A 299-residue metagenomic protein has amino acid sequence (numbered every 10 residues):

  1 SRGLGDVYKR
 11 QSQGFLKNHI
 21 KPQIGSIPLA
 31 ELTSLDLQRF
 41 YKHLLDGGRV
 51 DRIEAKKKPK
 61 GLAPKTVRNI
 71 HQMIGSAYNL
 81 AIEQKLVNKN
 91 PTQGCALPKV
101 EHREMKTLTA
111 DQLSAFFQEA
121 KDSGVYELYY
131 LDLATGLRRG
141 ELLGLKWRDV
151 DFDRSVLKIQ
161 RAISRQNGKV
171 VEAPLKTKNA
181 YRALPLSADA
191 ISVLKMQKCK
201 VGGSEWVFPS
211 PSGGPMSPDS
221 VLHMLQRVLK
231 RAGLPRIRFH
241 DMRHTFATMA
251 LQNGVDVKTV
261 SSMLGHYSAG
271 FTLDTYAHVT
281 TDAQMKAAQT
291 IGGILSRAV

Functional and structural regions predicted by a protein language model:
G3-Y8: Short, small-residue-biased leader/transition segments that mark boundaries at the very start of proteins
K21-D46, D51, N88-P91, E101 (+1 more regions): A Lys/Arg-rich helix-loop hairpin that forms a DNA/phosphate-binding surface
R49-I53, K60, S114-Y126, T135 (+4 more regions): Short, basic (Lys/Arg/His-rich) helix/loop patches that form interaction surfaces in the mid-to-C-terminal regions
V50-E54, K58-M73, A81-E83, V87-W147 (+7 more regions): Basic, Lys/Arg- and aromatic-enriched nucleic-acid-binding interface segment
K99, T107, I163, I191 (+1 more regions): Catalytic-site neighborhood detector that most strongly recognizes the C-terminal catalytic loop/helix of tyrosine
Q118, R154, N167-S192, M196 (+3 more regions): C-terminal secondary-structure termini that scaffold catalytic or DNA-interacting sites
D149-V156, P235-R236, V255-A277, M285: Short, polar N-cap/turn motifs at the start of nucleic acid-interacting alpha helices
